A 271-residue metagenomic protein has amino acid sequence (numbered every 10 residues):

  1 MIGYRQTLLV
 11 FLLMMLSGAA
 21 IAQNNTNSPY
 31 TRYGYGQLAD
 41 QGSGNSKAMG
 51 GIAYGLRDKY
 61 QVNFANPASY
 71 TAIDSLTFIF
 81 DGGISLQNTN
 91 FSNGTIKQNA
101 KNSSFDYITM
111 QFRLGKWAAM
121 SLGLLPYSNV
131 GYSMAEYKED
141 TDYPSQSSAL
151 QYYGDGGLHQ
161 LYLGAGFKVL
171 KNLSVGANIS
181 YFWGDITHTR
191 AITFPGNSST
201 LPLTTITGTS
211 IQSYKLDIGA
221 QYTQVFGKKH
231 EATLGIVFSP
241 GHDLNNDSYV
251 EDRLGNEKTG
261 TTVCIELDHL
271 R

Functional and structural regions predicted by a protein language model:
M1-N27: Bacterial Sec-dependent N-terminal signal peptides
Q6, F11, G36-A39, Y54 (+1 more regions): Generic hydrophobic alpha-helical membrane-segment signal
V10, R57-D58, V130, W183: Residue-level recognition of conserved structural "scaffold" positions that shape functional pockets and channels
I21-S128: N-terminal, post-signal peptide beta-strand-biased segments of exported outer-membrane/organellar beta-barrel and other
Q23-A48, R113-R271: Outer-membrane beta-barrel porins/channels
